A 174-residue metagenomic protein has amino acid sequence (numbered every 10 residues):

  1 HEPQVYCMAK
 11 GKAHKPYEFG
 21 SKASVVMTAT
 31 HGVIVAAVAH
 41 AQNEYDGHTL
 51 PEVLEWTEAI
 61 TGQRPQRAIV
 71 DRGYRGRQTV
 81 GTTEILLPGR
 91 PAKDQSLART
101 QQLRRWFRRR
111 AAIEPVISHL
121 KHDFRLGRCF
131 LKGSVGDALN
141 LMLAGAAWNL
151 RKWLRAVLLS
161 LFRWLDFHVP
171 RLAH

Functional and structural regions predicted by a protein language model:
H1-P3, V70-R77, V135-A138, F162-R171: A glycine-rich phosphate-binding loop feature that marks nucleotide/adenosyl-phosphate handling sites
H1-Q66, V70-R72, T79, G145: Polybasic low-complexity intrinsically disordered regions
V38-H40, G81-T82, L131-S134, V157-L165: Composition- and surface-driven signal marking solvent-exposed, interaction-prone regions in large proteins
Q63-V135, L139: Helix-centered, glycine/charged polyanion-binding patches within enzymatic domains that contact phosphate-containing
I113, W148-R151: Residue-level micro-sites within transmembrane alpha helices that shape and flank functional polar/acidic positions
D123, G127, R151-H174: A short, flexible helix-boundary coil/loop motif
